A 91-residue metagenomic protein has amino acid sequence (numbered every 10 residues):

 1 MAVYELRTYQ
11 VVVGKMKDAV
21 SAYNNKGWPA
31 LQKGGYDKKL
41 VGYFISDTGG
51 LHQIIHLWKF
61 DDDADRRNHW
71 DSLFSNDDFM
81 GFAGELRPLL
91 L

Functional and structural regions predicted by a protein language model:
M1-L91: Short S/T/G/P-rich N-terminal loop/turn motif that feeds into the first structured element of a domain
